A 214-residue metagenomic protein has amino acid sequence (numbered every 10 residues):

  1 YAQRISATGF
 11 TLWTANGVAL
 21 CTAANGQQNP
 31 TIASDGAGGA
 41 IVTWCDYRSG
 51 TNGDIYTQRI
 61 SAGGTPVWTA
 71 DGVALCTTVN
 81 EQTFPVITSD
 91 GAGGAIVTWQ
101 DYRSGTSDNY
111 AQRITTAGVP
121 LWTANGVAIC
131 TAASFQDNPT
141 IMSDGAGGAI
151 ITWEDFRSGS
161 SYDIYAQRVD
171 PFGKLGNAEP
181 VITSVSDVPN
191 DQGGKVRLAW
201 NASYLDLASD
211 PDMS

Functional and structural regions predicted by a protein language model:
Y1-G176: Extracellular, repeat-based ectodomains that mediate carbohydrate processing or recognition
L175-M213: Pro/Thr/Ser/Gly-rich low-complexity, intrinsically disordered linker/stalk tracts
